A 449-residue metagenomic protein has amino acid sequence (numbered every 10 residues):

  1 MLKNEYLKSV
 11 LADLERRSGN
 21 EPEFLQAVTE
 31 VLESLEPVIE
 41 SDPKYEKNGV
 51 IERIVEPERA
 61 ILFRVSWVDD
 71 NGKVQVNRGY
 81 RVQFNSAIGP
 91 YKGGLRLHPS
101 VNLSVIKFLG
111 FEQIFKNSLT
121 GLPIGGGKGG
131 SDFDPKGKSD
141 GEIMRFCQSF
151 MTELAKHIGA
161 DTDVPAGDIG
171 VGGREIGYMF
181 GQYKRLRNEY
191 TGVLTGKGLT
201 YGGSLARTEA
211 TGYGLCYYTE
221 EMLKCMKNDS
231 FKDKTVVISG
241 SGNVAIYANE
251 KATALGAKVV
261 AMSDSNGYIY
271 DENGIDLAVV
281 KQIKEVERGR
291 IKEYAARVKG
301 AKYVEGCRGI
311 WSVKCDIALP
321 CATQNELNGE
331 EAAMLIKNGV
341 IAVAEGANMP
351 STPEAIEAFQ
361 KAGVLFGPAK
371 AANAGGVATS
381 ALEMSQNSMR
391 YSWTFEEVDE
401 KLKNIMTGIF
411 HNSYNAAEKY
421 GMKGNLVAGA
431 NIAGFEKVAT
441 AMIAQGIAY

Functional and structural regions predicted by a protein language model:
L2-A27, M222-L223, I336-Y449: Adenosine-phosphate binding glycine-rich loop
P22-L25, S41-N48, G121, I158-G167 (+4 more regions): Flexible, glycine/charged-enriched surface loops at secondary-structure junctions
K44-Q75: Structured beta-strand/loop patches that form or line metal/cofactor-binding pockets in enzymes
H98, N117-K232: Glycine/serine-rich phosphate-binding loop and adjoining beta1-alpha1 elements at the start of nucleotide-handling
F108, T162-A166, Y190-L194, I238 (+6 more regions): General beta-strand structural signal in soluble alpha/beta enzymes
G203-S312: Glycine-rich phosphate/diphosphate-binding loop of Rossmann-like nucleotide-binding domains
G267-F366, A371: Rossmann-like adenosine-cofactor binding region
